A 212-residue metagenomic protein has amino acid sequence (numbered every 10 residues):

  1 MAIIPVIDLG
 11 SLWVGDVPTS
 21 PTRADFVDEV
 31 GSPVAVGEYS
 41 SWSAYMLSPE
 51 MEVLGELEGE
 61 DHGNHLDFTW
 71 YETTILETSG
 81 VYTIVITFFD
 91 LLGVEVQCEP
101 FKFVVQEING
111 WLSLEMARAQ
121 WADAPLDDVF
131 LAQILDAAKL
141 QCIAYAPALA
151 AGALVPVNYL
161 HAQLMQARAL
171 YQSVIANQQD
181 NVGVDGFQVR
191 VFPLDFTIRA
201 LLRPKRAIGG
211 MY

Functional and structural regions predicted by a protein language model:
M1-P21, D25-Y212: Divalent metal-cofactor coordination and adjacent catalytic microenvironments
